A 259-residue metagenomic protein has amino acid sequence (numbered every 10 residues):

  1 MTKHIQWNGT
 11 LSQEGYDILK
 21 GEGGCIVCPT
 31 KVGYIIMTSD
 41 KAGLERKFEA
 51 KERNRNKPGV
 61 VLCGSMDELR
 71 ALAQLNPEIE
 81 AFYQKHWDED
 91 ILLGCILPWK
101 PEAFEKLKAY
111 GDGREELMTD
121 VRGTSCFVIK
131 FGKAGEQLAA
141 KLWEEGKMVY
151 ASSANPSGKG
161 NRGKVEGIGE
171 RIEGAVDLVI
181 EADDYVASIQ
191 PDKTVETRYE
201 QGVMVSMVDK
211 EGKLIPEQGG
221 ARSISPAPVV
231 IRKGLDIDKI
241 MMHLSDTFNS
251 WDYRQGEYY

Functional and structural regions predicted by a protein language model:
M1-Y259: Active-site-adjacent structural elements in enzyme catalytic cores
